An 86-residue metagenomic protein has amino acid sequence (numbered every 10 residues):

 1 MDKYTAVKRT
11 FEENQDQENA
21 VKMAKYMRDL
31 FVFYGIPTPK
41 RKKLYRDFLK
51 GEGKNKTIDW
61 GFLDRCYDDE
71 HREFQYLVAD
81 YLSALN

Functional and structural regions predicted by a protein language model:
M1-N86: Surface-facing alpha-helical segments and adjacent helix-coil boundary elements at the starts of domains
